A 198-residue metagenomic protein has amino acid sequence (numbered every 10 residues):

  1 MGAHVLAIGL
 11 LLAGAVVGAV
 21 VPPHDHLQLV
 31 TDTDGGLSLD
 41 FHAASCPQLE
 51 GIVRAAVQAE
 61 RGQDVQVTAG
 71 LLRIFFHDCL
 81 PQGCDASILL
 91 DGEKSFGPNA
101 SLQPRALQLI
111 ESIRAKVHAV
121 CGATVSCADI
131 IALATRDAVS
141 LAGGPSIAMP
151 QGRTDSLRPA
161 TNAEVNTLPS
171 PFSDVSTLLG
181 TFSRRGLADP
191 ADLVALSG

Functional and structural regions predicted by a protein language model:
G2-G198: Folded extracytoplasmic luminal domains of secretory or organellar precursors
